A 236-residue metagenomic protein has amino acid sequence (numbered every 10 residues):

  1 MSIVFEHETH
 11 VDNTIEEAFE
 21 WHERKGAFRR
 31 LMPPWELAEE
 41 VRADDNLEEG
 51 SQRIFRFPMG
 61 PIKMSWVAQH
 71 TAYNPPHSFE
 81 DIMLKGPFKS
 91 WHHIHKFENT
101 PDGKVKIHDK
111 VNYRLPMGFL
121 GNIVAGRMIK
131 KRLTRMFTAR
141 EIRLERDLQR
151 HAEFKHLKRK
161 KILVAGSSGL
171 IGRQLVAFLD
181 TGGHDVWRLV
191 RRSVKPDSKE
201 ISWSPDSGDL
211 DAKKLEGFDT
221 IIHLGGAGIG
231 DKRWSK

Functional and structural regions predicted by a protein language model:
M1-E48: Hydrophobic ligand-binding cavity/cleft-lining segments
V4-E6, K63-V67, S90-H93: Short, surface-exposed coil-to-beta transition loops
R29, E39-P87, D102, K106: Glycine-rich portal/gate segments that line the openings of hydrophobic small-molecule binding cavities
E80-T134: Beta-strand/loop substructures that line and gate deep hydrophobic ligand-binding cavities in soluble
M117-K158: A conserved amphipathic terminal alpha-helix motif
I162-G182: N-terminal Rossmann NAD(P)H-binding glycine-rich loop of SDR-like oxidoreductase domains
L189-V194, S204-P205: N-terminal Rossmann-fold cofactor-binding loop
S198, S202-K236: NAD(P)H-binding glycine-rich loop region in Rossmannoid oxidoreductase-like domains and their noncatalytic homologs
